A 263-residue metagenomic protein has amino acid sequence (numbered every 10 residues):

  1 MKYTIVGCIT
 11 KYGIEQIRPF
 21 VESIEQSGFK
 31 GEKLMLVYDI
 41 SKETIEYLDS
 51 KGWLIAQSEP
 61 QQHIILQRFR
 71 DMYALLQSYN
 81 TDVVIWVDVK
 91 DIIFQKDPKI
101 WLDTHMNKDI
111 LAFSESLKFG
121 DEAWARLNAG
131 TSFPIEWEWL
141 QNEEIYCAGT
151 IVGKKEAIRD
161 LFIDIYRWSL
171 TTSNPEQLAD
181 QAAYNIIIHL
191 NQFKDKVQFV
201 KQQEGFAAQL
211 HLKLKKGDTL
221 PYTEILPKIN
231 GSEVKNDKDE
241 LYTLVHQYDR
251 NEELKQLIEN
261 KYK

Functional and structural regions predicted by a protein language model:
M1-D82, E156: N-terminal anchoring/stem segment of glycosyltransferases
I9-G13, S116-K118, D249-N251: Short polar catalytic/cofactor-binding loops
G13-R18, G120-D121, L254-K255: Short N-terminal binding/cap micro-motifs at the start of the first secondary-structure element
T81, N107-I110, D239-Y242: Short, high-confidence coil segments that cap the C-terminus of an alpha-helix and link into the following beta-strand
T81-K90: Short beta-strand-to-loop acidic/aromatic patch adjacent to the donor-nucleotide binding site
I92-P134: Conserved donor-nucleotide/metal-binding helix-loop-beta segment in metal-dependent transferases, i.e., the alpha-helix
W124, E252-K261: Short conserved micro-motifs at the rims of enzyme active sites and ligand-binding pockets
L140-Q256: Catalytic core and acceptor-binding pocket of nucleotide-sugar-dependent glycosyltransferases
